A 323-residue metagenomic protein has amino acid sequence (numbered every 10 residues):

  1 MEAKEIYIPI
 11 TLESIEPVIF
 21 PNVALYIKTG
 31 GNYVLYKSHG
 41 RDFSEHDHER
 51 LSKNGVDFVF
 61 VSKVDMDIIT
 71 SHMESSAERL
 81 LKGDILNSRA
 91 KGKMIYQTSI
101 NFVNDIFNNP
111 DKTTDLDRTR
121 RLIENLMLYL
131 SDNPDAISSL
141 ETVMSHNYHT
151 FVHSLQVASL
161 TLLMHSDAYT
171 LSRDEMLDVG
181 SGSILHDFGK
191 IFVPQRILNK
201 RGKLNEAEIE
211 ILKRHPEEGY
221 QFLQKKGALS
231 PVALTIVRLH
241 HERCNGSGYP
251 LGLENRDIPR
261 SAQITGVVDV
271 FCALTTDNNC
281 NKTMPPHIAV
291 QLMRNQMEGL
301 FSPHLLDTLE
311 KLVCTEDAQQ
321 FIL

Functional and structural regions predicted by a protein language model:
M1-M144, Y148-H149: Non-catalytic interface/linker regions that flank or bridge core catalytic/transmembrane domains
Q97-L323: Histidine- and acidic-residue-rich, metal-dependent catalytic cores
